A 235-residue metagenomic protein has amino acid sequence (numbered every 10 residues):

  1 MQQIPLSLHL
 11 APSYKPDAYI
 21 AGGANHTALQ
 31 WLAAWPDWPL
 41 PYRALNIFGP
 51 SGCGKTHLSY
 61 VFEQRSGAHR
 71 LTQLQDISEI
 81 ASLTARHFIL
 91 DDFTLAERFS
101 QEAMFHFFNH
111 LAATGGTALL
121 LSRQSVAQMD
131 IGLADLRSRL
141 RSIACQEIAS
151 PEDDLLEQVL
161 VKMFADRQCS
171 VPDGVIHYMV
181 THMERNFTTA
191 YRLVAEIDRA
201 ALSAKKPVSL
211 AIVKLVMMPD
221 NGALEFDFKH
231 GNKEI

Functional and structural regions predicted by a protein language model:
M1-A34, L202-I235: A short, basic N-terminal segment
L40-L58: Walker A/P-loop nucleotide-binding motif
E63-L74: Post-Walker A helix-loop "phosphate-sensing" segment adjacent to the P-loop in P-loop NTPases
A81-S122: Conserved nucleotide-sensing/catalytic segment adjacent to the nucleotide-binding pocket in NTP-handling enzymes
V126-R141: Short regulatory helix/loop adjacent to the ATP-binding pocket of P-loop NTPases
I143-L155: Conserved AAA+ ATPase "SRH/arginine-finger" region at the nucleotide-binding site
S170-H182: Short conserved motifs of the RecA-like P-loop NTPase core
M183-I197: The conserved phosphate-sensing helix
